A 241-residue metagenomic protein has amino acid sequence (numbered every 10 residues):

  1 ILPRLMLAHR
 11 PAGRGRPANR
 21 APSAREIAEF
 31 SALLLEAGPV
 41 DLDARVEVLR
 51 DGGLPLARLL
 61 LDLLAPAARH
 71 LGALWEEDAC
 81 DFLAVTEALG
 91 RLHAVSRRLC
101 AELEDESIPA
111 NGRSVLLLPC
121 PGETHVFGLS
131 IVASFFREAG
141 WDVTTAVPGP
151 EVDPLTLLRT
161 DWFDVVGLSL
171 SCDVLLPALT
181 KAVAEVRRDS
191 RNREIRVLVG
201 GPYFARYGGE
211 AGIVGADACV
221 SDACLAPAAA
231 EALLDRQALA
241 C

Functional and structural regions predicted by a protein language model:
I1-E104: Long amphipathic alpha-helical segments
R58-T145, D153, L157, L175-L176: Glycine- and small hydrophobic-enriched segments that form the cores of compact globular domains
T144-A146, P150-G208: Cofactor-cradling patches in redox/metallo enzymes
D217-D222: Short acidic-hydrophobic, aromatic-tinged amphipathic segments that line or gate anion-handling sites
A230-C241: A charged, well-structured terminal subsegment
